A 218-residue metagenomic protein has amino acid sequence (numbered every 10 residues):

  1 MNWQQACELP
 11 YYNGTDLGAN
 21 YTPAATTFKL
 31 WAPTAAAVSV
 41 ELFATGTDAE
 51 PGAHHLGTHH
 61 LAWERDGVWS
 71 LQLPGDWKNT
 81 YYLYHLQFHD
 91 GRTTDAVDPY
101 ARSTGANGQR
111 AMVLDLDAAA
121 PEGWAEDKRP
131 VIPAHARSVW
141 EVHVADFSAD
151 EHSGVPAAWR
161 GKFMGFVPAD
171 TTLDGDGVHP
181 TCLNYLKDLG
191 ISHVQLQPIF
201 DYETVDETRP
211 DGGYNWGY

Functional and structural regions predicted by a protein language model:
M1-P23, T27, W63-D170: The feature marks proteins involved in alpha-glucan
L30, Y84, V142, L186 (+1 more regions): Conserved, mostly hydrophobic/aromatic
W31-V38: Short proline/glycine-enriched turn/loop motifs at strand-loop junctions of beta-rich domains
S39-E41, H85: Beta-strand signatures of extracellular beta-sandwich domains
F43-P51, H89: Change "in extracellular beta-sheet-rich domains … of secreted and cell-surface proteins" to "in beta-sheet-rich domains
H54-E64: Solvent-exposed serine/threonine-rich low-complexity stretches and specific carbohydrate-binding patches
A149-D170, L189-Y218: Aromatic-lined carbohydrate-binding/catalytic grooves of carbohydrate-active enzymes
P168-Y185: Short, acidic/polar
